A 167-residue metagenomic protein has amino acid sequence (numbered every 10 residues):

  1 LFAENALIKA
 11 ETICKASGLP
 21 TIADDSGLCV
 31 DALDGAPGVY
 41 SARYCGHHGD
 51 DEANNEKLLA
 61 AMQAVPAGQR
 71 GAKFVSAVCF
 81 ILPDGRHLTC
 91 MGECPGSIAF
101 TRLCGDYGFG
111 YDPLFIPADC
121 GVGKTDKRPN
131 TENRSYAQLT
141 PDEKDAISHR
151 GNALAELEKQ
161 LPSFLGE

Functional and structural regions predicted by a protein language model:
L1-E167: Anionic-ligand binding patches
